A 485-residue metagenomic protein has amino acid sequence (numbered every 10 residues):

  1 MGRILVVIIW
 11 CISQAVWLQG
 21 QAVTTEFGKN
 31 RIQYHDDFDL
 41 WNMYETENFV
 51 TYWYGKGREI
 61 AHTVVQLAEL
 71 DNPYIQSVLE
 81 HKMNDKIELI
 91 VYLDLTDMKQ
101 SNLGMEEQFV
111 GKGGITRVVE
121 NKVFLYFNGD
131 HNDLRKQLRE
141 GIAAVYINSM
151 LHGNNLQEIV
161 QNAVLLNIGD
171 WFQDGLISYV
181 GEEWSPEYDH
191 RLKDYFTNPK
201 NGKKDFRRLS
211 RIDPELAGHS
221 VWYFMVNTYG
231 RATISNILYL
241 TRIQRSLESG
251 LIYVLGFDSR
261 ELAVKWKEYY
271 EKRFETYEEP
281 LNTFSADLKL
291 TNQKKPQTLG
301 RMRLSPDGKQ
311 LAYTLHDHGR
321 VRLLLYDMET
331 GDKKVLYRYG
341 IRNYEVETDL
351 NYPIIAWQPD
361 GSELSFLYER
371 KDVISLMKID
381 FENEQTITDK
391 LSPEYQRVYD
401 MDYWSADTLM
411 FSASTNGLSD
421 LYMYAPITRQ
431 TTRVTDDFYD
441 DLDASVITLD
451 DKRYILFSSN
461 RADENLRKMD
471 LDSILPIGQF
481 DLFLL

Functional and structural regions predicted by a protein language model:
G20-N162, G169, P186-Y188, G250: Juxtacatalytic substrate-recognition/specificity segment
V23-T24, W41-M43, I243-L364, F381: Beta/coil-rich, acidic/histidine-enriched accessory regions frequently appended to metallopeptidases
I75, I168-E187, D194-F257: Active-site-proximal alpha-helical
H190, D194, K295-P296, T314-L324 (+6 more regions): A flexible loop/linker signature enriched in serine peptidases of the S9 family
G300-R301, Y352-P353, R397-M401, L442-S445: Repeated scaffold domains used in trafficking and secretory/extracellular systems, primarily beta-propellers
P306-D307, P359-D360, W404-A406, T448-D451: Residue-level detector of Asp-centered blade-edge/turn motifs that repeat once per structural unit in beta-propeller
Q310, E363, T408-L409, Y454: Conserved core beta-strand positions within WD40 beta-propeller blades
K334-G340, I387-S392, T432-T435: Beta-propeller fold detector
